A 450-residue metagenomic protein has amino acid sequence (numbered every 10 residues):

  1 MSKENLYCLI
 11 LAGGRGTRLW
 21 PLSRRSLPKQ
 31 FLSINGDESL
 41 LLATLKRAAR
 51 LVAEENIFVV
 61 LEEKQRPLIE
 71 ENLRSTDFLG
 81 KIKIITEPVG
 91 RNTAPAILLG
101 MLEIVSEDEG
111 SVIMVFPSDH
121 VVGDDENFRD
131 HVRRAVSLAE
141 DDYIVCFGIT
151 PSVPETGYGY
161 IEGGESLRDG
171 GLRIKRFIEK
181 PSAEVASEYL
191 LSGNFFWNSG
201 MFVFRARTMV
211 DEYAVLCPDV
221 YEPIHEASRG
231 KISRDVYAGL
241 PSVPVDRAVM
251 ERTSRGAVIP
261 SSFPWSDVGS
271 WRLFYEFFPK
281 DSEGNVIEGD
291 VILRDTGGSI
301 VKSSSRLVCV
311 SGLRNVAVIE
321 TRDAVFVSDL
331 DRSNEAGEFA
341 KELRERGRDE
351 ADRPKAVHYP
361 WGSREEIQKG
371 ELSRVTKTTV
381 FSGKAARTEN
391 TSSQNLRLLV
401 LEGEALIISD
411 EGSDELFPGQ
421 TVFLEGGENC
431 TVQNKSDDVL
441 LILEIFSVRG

Functional and structural regions predicted by a protein language model:
M1-I10, R18-P28, S33-V115, V121-N127 (+4 more regions): Conserved N-terminal catalytic core of the sugar/cofactor nucleotidyltransferase
S2-N5, R207-L399, E404-F423, E428-G450: Left-handed beta-helix
K3-L6, E54-E55, L79-K81, D108-S111 (+9 more regions): Short coil/turn connectors at secondary-structure junctions
F31, I84, I144-C146, G256-V258 (+1 more regions): Conserved beta-strand scaffold positions in the cores of enzyme catalytic domains, especially in NTP/NDP-utilizing
F31, L41, G100, D119 (+4 more regions): Residue-level signal for inorganic ion chemistry
G90-P95, V153-E155, A183-V185, W265-D267: A short acidic, often aromatic-flanked loop/helix-cap motif at beta-alpha or helix-coil junctions that lines enzyme
D124-I224, S228-L240, A257: Conserved core of the sugar-phosphate nucleotidyltransferase
